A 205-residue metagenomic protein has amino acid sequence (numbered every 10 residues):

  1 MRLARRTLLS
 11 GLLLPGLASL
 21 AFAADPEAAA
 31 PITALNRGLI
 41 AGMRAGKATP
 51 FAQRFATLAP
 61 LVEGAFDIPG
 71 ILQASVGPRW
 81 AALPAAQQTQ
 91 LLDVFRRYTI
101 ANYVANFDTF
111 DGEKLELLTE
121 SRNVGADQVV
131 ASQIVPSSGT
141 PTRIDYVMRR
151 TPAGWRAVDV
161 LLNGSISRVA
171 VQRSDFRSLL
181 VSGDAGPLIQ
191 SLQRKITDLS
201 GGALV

Functional and structural regions predicted by a protein language model:
M1-P15: N-terminal secretory signal peptides and thylakoid transit peptides that target proteins across membranes
S19-A23: Sec/Tat signal peptide C-region and signal peptidase I cleavage site
D25-Y103: Early exported N-terminus immediately downstream of N-terminal targeting peptides
T33, I40, L92, E116 (+3 more regions): Soluble periplasmic/extracytoplasmic beta-strand elements of cell-envelope proteins
W80, R97-Y98, R122-N123, P136 (+1 more regions): Solvent-exposed loop/turn segments at secondary-structure junctions within structured extracellular/periplasmic domains
I100-T142, L192-V205: Surface-exposed, charged secondary-structure patches
P141-A170: Short beta-strand edge/turn micro-motifs at domain boundaries
L161-V205: Low-complexity, intrinsically disordered terminal/linker segments enriched in charged and Gly/Pro repeats
